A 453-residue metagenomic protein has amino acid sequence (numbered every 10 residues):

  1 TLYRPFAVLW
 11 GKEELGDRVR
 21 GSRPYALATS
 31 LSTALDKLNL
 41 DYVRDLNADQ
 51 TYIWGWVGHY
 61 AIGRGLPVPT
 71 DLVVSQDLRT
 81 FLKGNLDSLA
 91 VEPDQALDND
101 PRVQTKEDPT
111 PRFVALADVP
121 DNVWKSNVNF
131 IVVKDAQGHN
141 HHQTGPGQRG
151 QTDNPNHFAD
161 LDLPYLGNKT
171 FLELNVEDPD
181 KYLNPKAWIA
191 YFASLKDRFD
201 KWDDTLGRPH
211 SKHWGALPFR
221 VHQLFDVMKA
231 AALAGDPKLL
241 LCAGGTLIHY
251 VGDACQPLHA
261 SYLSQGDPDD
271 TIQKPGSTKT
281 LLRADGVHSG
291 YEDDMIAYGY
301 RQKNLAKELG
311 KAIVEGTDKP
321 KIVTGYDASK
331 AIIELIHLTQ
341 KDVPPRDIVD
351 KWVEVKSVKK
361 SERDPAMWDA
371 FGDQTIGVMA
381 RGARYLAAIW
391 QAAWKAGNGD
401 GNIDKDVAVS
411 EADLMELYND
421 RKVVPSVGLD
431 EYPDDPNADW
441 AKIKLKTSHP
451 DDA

Functional and structural regions predicted by a protein language model:
F6, W10-C242, A260-A380, Q391-A453: N-terminal, motif-rich segments that launch catalysis or mediate targeting to/interaction with membranes, typified by
H59, A254-C255: Internal, helix-rich recognition cores of eukaryotic regulatory domains
H59, H249, L386: Divalent metal-coordination and catalytic microenvironments
L240-I248, G252-A254: Short alpha-helix carrying the canonical HExxH Zn2+-binding catalytic motif
